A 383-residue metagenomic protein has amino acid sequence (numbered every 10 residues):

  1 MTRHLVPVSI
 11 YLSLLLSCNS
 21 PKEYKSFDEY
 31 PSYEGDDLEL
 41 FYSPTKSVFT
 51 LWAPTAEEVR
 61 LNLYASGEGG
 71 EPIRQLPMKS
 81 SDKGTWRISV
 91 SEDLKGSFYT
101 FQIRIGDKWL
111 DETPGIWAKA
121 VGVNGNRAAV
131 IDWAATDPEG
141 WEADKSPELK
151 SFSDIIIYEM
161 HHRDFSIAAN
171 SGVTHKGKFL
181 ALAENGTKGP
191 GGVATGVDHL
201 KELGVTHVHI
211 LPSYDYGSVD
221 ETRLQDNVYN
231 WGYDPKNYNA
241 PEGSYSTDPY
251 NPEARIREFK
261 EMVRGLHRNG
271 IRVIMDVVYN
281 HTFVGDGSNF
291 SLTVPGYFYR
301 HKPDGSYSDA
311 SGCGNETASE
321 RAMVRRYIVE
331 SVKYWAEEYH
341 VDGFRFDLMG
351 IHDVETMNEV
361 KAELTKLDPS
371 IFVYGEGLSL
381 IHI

Functional and structural regions predicted by a protein language model:
T2-Y11: Sec-dependent signal peptide recognition, specifically the positively charged N-region followed immediately by
L16-S17: C-terminal motif of bacterial Sec signal peptides marking the signal peptidase cleavage site
S20-P44, S80-E184: The feature marks proteins involved in alpha-glucan
T45-F49: Structural beta-strand segments of beta-rich domains
A53-E58: Short proline/glycine-enriched turn/loop motifs at strand-loop junctions of beta-rich domains
R60-N62: Beta-strand signatures of extracellular beta-sandwich domains
R163-Y339, T356-D368, F372: Substrate-binding/active-site clefts of carbohydrate-active enzymes
I381-I383: Conserved small/polar residues in nucleotide/adenosyl-binding loops
